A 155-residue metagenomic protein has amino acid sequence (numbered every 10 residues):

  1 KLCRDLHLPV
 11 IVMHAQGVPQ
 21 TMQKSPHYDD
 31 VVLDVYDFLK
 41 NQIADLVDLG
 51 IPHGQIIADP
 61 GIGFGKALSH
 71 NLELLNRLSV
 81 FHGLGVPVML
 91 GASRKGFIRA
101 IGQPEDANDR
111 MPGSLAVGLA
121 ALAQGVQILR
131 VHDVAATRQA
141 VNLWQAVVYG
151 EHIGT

Functional and structural regions predicted by a protein language model:
K1-L49, G65-T155: Active-site-adjacent loop and "lid" segments of alpha/beta metabolic enzymes
H53-Q55: Short acidic capping loops at alpha-helix termini that bridge into adjacent secondary structure
I62: Active-site metal-binding loops of divalent metal-dependent hydrolases
